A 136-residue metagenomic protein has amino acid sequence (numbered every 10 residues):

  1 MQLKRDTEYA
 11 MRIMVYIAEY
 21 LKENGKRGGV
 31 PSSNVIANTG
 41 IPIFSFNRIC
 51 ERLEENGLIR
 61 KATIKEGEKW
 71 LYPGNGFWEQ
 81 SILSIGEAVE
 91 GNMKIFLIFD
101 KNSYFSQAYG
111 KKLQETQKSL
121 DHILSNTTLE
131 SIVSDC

Functional and structural regions predicted by a protein language model:
L3-I41, L71: N-terminal helix-turn-helix DNA-binding core of bacterial DNA-binding proteins
M11-V15, E51, G91: Generic structural signal for well-ordered, non-membrane alpha-helices
A37, E54-E55: Alpha-helical residues within the helix-turn-helix
C50-E51, I82: Short, hydrophobic-biased segments on the C-terminal half of alpha helices that form "recognition helices"
G57-A62: A short, conserved structural fragment
K65-G74: Minor-groove-contacting beta-hairpin "wing" of winged helix-turn-helix DNA-binding domains
P73-C136: Non-DNA-binding regulatory cores of transcription-related proteins, predominantly C-terminal effector-binding
